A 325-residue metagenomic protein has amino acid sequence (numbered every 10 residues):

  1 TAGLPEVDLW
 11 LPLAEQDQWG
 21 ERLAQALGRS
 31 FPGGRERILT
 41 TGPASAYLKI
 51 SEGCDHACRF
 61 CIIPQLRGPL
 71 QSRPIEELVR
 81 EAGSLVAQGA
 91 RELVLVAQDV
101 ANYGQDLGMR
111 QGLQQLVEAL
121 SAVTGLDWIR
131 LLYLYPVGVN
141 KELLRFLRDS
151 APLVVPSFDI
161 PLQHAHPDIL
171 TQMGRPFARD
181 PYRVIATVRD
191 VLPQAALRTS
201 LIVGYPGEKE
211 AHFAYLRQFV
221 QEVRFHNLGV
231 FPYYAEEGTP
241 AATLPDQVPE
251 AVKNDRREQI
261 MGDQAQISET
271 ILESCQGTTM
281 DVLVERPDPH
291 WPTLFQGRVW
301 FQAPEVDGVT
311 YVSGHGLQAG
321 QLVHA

Functional and structural regions predicted by a protein language model:
T1-Y103, F158, R179-T187, F213-A214 (+4 more regions): Proteins enriched for Cys/Gly/acidic motifs involved in redox and nucleic-acid/cofactor modification
L4-P5, L27-R29, Q111-L113, L147-D149 (+2 more regions): Short, hinge-like loop/turn segments at secondary-structure boundaries
Q25-F31, Q105-Q114, K141, R179 (+2 more regions): Short, glycine- and charge-enriched coil/turn segments that flank and shape catalytic ligand pockets
I50, L95, L131, I160 (+5 more regions): Residue-level signature of catalytic and energy-coupling elements of molecular machines, predominantly ATP/GTP-dependent
G53, Q98, P161-A165, Y233 (+2 more regions): Generic beta-structure capping elements
A87-A211, Q221-E222: Conserved SAM/AdoMet-binding glycine-rich loop
G104-S121, G125, Q172, Y233-Q266: Radical SAM enzyme [4Fe-4S]-AdoMet core and its adjacent flexible, acidic and glycine-rich loops/tails across
T243-A325: Terminal RNA-binding accessory module
